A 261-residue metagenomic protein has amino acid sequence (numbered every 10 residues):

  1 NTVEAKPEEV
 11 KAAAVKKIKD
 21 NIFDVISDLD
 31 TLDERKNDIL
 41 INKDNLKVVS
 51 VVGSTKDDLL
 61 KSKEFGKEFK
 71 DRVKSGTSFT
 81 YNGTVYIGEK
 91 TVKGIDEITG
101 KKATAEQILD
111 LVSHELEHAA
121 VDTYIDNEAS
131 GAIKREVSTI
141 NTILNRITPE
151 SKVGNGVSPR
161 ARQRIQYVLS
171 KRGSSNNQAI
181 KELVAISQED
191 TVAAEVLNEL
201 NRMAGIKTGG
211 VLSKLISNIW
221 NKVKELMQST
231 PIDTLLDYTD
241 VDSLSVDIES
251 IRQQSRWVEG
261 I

Functional and structural regions predicted by a protein language model:
E4-K19, V25-I261: Active-site-flanking segments in enzyme catalytic domains
